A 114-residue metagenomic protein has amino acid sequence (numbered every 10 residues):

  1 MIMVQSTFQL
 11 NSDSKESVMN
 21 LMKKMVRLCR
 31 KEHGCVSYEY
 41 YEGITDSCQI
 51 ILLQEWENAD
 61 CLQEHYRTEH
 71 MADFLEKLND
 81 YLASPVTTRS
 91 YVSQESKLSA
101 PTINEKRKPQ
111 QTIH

Functional and structural regions predicted by a protein language model:
I2-Q9, E39-Y66: Short, well-ordered beta-strand segments in beta-rich or mixed alpha/beta enzyme and ligand-binding folds
Q9-E16: Short, surface-exposed ligand-recognition loops at beta-strand->loop->(often short) alpha-helix junctions that present
D13, T45-S47, E69-D73: Short alpha-helical
D13, V36, E95-K97: Hydrophobic alpha-helical elements and their junctions with loops/disorder across both membrane and soluble proteins
E16-D46, I51: A contiguous binding-surface segment within folded domains or other stable secondary-structure elements
K24-S37, E55-R89: An amphipathic, aromatic/His-enriched active-site/gating alpha helix that lines ligand/cofactor pockets
Y40-T45, E76-H114: Glycine-rich beta-strand-turn "strand-cap" elements at beta-sheet edges
